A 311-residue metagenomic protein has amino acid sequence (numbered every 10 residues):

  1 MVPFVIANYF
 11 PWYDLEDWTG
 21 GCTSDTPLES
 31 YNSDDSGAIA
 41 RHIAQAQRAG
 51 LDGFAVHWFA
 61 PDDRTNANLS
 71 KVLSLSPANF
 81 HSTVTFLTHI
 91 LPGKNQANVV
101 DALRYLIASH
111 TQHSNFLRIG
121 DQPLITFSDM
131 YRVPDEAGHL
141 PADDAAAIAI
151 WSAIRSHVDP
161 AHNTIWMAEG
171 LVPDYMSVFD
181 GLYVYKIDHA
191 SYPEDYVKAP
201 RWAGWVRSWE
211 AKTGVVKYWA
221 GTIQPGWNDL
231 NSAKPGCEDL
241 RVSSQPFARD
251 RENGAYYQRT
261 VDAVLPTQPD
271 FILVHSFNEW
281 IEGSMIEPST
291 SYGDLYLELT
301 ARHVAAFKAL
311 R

Functional and structural regions predicted by a protein language model:
M1-R311: Glycan-processing catalytic domains of CAZymes
